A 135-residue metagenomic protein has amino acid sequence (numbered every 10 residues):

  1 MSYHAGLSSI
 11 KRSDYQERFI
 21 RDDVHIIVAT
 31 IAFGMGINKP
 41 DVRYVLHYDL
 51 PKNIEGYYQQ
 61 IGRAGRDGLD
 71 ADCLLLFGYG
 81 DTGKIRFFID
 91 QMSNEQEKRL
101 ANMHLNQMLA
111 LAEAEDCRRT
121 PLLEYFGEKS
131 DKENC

Functional and structural regions predicted by a protein language model:
M1-F33, I37-C135: C-terminal helicase lobe
